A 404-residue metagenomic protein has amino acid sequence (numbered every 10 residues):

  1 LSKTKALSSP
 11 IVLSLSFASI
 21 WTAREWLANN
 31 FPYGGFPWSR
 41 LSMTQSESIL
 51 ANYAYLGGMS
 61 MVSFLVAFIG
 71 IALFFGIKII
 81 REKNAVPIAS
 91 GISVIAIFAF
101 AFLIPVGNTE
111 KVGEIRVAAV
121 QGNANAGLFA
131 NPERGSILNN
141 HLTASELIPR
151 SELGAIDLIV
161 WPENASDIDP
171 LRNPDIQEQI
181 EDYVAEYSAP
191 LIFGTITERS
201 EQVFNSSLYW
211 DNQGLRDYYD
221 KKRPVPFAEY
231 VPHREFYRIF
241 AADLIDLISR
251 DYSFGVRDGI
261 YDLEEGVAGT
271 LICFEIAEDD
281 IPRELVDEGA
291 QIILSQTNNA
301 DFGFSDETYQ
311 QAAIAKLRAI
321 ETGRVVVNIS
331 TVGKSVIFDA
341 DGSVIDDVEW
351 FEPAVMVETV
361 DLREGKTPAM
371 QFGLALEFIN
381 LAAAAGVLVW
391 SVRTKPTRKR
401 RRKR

Functional and structural regions predicted by a protein language model:
L1-R404: Enzyme catalytic cores with a strong preference for nitrogen-chemistry domains
